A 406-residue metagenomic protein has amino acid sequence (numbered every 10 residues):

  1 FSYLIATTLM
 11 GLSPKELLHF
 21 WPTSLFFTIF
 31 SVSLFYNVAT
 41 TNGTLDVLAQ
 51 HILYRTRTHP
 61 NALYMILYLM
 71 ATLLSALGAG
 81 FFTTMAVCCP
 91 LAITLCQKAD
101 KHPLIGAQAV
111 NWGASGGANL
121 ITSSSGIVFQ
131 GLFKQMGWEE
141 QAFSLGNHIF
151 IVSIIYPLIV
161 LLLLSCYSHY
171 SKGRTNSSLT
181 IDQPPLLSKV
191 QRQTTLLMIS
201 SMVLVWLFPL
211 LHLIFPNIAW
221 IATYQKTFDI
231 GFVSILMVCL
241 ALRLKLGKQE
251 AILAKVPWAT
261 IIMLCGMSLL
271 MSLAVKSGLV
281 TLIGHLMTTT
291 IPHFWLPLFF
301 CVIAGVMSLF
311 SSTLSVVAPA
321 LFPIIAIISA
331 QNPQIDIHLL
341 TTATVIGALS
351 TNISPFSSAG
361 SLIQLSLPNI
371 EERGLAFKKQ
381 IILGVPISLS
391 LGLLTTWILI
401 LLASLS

Functional and structural regions predicted by a protein language model:
F1-T28, Y36, I151-L282, T395-S406: Hydrophobic transmembrane alpha-helices of multi-pass small-molecule transporters
L4-M10, N61-M65, S115-L120, A259-A274 (+1 more regions): Small-residue-rich segments of transmembrane alpha-helices in multi-pass membrane proteins, especially helix faces
F20-W21, S31-T40, Y54-N119, M136 (+2 more regions): Early transmembrane hairpin of solute transport permeases
S24-L25, Y36-D46, L74-V87, G117-S124 (+3 more regions): Short helix-coil transition sites and intra-membrane helix breaks within transmembrane domains of multi-pass
T28, T58-I93, L104-A107, T290-V345: Hydrophobic alpha-helical transmembrane segments of multi-pass integral membrane proteins, predominantly secondary
N37-Q50, I93, A241-I252, G305-S311: C-terminal ends of transmembrane helices
V47-R57, I93-K98, V238, A251-K255 (+3 more regions): Short amphipathic alpha-helical coupling elements at transmembrane boundaries
L95-L187, D336-I337, A343, S361-S406: Membrane-core helix-loop-helix motifs of multi-pass transport proteins
